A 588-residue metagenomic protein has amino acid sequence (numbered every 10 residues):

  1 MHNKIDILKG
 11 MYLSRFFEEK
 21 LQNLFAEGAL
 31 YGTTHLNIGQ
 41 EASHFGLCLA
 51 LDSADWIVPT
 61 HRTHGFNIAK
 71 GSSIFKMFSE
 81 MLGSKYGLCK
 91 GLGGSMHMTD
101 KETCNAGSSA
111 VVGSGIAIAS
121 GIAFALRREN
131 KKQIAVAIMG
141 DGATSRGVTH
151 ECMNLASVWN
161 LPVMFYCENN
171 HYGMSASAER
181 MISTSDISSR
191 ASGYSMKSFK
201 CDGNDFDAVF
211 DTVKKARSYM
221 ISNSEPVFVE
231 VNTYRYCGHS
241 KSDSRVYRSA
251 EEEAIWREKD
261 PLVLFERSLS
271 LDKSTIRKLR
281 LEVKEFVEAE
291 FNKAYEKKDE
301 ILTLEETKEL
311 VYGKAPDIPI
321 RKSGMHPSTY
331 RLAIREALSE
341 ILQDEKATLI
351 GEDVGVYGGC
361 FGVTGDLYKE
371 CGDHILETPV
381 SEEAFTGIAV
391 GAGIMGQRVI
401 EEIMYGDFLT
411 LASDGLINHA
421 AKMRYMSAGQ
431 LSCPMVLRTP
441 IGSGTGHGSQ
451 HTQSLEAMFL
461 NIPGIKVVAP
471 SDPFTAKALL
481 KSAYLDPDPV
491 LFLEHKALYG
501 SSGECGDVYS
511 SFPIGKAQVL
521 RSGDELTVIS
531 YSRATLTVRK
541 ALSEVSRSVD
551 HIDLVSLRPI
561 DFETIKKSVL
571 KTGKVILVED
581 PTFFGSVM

Functional and structural regions predicted by a protein language model:
M1-S43, L49-A50, V231, Y236-C371 (+2 more regions): Conserved acidic/glycine
L13, E19-Q22, E27-W159, S177-S183 (+3 more regions): Cofactor-binding active-site loop characterized by glycine-rich and histidine/acidic residues
F17-E19, K85-D100, S188, G355-E370 (+2 more regions): Acidic-glycine-rich active-site phosphate/pyrophosphate-binding loop
L24-L30, S95-S109, K132-V136, H171 (+8 more regions): Glycine/charged-rich beta-loop-alpha catalytic/anionic-binding loops adjacent to active sites
Y31-Q40, H61-R62, M98-I116, G140 (+7 more regions): Active-site nucleophile and cofactor-binding loops and adjacent substrate-binding regions of central metabolic enzymes
I68, K101-T103, G393-I417: A glycine-rich phosphate/pyrophosphate-binding beta-strand-loop-alpha-helix module
E80-C89, S157-C167, I375-E377, A420-T439: A glycine-rich helix N-cap at a beta->alpha junction
C104-E288, K293-E296, L460-G573, L577-V578: Glycine-rich ThDP/TPP pyrophosphate-binding loop and its adjacent helix/strand module within ThDP-dependent enzymes
